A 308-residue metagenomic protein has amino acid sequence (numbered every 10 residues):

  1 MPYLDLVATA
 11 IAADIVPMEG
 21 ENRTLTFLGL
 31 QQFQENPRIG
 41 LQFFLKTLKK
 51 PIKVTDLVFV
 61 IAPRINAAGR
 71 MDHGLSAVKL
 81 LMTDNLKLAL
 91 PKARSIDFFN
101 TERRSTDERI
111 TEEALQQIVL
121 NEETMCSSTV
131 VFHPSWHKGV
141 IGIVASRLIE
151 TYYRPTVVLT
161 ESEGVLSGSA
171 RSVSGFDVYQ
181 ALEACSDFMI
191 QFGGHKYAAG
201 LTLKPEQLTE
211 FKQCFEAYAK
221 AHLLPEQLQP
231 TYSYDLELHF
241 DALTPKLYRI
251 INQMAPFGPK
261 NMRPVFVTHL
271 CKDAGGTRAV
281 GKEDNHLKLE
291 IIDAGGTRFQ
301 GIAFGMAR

Functional and structural regions predicted by a protein language model:
M1-L208, Q213, Q227, T231 (+6 more regions): Hydrophobic helix-and-loop "lid/oligomerization" segment in the mid-to-C-terminal part of catalytic domains
L236-F299: Accessory interdomain/linker segments of ATP-dependent helicases and helicase-like nucleic-acid enzymes that mediate
A307-R308: Short nucleic-acid-contacting surface segments enriched for D/E, G, S/T with interspersed K/R
